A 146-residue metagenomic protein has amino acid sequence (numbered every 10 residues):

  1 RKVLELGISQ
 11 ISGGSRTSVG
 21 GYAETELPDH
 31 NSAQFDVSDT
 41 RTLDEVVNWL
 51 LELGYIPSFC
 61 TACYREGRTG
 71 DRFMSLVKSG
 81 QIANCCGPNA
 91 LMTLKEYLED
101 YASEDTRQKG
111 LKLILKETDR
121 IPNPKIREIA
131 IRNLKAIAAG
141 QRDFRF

Functional and structural regions predicted by a protein language model:
V3: Conserved, mostly hydrophobic/aromatic
L6-S9, S15-F146: Radical SAM enzyme core and accessory elements
